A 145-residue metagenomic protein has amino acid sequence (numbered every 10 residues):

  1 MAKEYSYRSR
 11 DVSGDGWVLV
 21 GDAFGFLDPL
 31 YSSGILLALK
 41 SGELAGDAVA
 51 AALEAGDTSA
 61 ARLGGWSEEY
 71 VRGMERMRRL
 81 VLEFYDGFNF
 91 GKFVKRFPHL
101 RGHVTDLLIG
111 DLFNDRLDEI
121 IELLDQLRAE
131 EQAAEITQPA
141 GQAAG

Functional and structural regions predicted by a protein language model:
M1-L44, E54, A60-A61: FAD/FMN-dependent oxidoreductases across multiple families
A50-G145: C-terminal helical "tail/cap" subdomain of flavin- and related membrane-associated enzymes
